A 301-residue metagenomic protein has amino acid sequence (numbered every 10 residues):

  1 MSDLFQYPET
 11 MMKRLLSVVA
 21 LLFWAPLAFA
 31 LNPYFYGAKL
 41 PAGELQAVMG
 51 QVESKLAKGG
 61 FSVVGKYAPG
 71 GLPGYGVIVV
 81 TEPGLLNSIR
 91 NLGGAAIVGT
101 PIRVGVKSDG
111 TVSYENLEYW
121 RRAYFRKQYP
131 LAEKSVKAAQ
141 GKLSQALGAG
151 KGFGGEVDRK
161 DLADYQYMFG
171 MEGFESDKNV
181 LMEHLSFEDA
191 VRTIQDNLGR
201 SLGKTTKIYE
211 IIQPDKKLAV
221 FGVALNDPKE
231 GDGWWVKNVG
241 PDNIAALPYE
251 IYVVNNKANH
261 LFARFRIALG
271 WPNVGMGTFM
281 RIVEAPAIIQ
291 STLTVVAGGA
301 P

Functional and structural regions predicted by a protein language model:
S2, M11-L15: Positively charged n-region of N-terminal signal peptides that target proteins for export
A25-L27: N-terminal signal peptide c-region/cleavage motif recognized by signal peptidases
A30-G71, G148-L218: Terminal, regulation- and interaction-focused segments at domain boundaries
L31-L40, R122-Y124, E172-K178, H260 (+1 more regions): Acidic/histidine-rich, surface-exposed loop or edge segments in extracytoplasmic proteins
G74-N116: Mid-chain, structured segments of secreted extracytoplasmic proteins
G105, K207-E210, P248-V253: Short, surface-exposed beta-strand/loop micro-motifs that present aromatic residues
S113-G155: Hydrophobic alpha-helical segments and helix pairs
K216-P301: A cross-kingdom marker for long, charged
